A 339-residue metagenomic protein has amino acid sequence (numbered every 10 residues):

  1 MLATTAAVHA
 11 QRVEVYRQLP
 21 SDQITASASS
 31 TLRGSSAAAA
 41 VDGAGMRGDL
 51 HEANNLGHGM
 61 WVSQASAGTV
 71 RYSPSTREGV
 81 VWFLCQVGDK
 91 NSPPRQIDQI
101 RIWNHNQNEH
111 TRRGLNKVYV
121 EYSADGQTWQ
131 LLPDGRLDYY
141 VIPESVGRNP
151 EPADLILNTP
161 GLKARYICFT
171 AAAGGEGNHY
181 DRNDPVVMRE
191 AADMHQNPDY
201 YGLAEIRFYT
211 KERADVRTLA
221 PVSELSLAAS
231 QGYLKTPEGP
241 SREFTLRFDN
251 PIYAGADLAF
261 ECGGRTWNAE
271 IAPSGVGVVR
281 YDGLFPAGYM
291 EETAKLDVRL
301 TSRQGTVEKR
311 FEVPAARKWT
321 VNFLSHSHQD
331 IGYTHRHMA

Functional and structural regions predicted by a protein language model:
M1-T5: Bacterial N-terminal signal peptides
A10-A26, G43, G48-E52, L155-N158 (+2 more regions): Mature N-terminal, pre-catalytic/accessory segment of carbohydrate-active enzymes
Q11-V15, E52-P133, E151-R217: Aromatic, loop-rich ligand-recognition surfaces of beta-strand-rich domains
S27-S30, S35, S123: Short linear Ser/Thr-Pro motifs
L32-A65, R336-A339: Short, polar loop/linker segments at the starts of domains and inter-domain junctions
Q107-T111, I142, G332-T334: A generic structural signal for short coil/turn motifs at secondary-structure boundaries
L137-V146: Surface-exposed loop and turn segments in beta-propeller and other repeat-based domains that flank or scaffold
S327-A339: The substrate-binding groove and active-site-proximal loops of carbohydrate-active enzymes, especially glycoside
